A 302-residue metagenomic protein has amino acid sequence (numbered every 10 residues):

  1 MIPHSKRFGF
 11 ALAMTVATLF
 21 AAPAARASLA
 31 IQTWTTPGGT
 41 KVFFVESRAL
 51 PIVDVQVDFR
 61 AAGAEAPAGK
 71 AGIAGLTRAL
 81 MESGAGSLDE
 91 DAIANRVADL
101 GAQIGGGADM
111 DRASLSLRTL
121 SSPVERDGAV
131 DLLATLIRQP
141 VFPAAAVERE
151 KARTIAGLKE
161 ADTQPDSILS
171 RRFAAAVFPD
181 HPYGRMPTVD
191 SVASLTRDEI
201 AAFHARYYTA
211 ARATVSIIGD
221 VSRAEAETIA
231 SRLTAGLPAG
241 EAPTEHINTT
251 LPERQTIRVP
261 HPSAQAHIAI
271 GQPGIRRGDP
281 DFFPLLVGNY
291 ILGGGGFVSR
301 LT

Functional and structural regions predicted by a protein language model:
M1-K6: N-terminal secretory signal peptides that target proteins for export/translocation
G9-A21: Bacterial N-terminal signal peptides
A22-A27: Sec/Tat signal peptide C-region and signal peptidase I cleavage site
S28-W34, I93, G157, A174-A213 (+2 more regions): Histidine-acidic residue clusters that define the catalytic metal-binding segment of zinc metallopeptidase domains
F43-V45, L50-R78, E90-L136, K151 (+6 more regions): M16 family metallopeptidases and their MPP-like homologs
E90, A94-A98, V141-K159, S222 (+1 more regions): Acidic/histidine-enriched alpha-helical segments
R153-L169, P252-Q265: Short acidic/His-enriched helical or mixed secondary-structure segments at domain edges of catalytic enzymes and some
Y183-G184, T214-R276, V298: An aromatic/glycine/proline-enriched structural segment found at the starts of mature extracellular/organellar domains
